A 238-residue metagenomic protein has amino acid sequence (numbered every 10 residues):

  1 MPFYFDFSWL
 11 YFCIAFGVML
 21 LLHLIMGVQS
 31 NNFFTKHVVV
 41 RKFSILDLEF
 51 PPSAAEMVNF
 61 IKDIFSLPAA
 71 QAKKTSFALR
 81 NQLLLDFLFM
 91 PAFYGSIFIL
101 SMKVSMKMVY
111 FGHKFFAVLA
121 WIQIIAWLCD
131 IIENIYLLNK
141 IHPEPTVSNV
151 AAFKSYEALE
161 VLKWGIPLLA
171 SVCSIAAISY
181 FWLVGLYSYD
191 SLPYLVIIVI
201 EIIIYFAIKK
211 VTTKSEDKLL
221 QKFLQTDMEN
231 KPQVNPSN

Functional and structural regions predicted by a protein language model:
P2-N81, P145: Interfacial loop at the N-terminal end of multi-pass membrane proteins
Y11-A15, M102, M108-L128: Interfacial segments of alpha-helical transmembrane regions
C13-V28, V172-I175, L195-K210: Hydrophobic core of alpha-helical transmembrane segments in multi-pass integral membrane proteins
K74, A78-K103: Hydrophobic alpha-helical transmembrane segments
N81-F89, L119-C129, A152-V172: Physicochemical signature of membrane-embedded alpha-helices that form the seven-helix bundle of GPCRs, emphasizing
I135-V150: Interfacial helix-loop-helix junctions of multi-pass membrane proteins
S155-Y205: Primarily interfacial, aromatic-capped hydrophobic alpha-helices that serve as membrane anchors
V196-I197, S215-P236: Short, highly charged, low-complexity non-transmembrane loops/tails of multi-pass membrane proteins
